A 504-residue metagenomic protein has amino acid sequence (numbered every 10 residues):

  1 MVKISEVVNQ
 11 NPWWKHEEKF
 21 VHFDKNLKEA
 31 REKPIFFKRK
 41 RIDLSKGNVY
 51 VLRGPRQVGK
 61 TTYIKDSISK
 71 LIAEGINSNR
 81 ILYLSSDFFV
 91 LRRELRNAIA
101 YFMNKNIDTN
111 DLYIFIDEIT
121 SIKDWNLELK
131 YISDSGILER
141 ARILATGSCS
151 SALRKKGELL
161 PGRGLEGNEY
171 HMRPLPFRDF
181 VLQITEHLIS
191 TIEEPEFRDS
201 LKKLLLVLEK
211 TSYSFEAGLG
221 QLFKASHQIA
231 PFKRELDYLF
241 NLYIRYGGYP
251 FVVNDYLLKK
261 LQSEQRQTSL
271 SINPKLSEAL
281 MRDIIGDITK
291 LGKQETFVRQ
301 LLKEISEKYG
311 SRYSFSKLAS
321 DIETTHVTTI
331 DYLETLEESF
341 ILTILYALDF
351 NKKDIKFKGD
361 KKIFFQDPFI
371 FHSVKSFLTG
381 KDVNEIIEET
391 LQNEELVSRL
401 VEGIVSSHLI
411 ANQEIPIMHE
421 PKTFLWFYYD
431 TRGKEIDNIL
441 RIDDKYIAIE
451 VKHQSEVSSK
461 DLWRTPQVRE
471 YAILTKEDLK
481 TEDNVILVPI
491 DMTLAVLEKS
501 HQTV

Functional and structural regions predicted by a protein language model:
M1-D43: N-terminal pre-Walker A segment at the start of P-loop NTPase domains
G59, V405, L409, I436-S455: Conserved catalytic cores of phosphodiester-cleaving nucleases, focusing on short active-site segments
Y63: Hydrophobic positions on the alpha1 helix immediately C-terminal to the Walker A/P-loop
N79-N110: Short glycine-rich substrate-engagement loop in P-loop NTPases that contacts/grips substrate
T120-L144: Conserved Walker B catalytic segment
S135-L159, L336: Sensor-1/coupling segment of RecA-like P-loop NTPase cores
R154, E158-V298: Interdomain motor-coupling "hinge/lid" segment immediately C-terminal to the ATP-binding subdomain of NTP-driven enzymes
F251-E435, L440: Accessory nucleic acid-recognition modules appended to NTPase machines
